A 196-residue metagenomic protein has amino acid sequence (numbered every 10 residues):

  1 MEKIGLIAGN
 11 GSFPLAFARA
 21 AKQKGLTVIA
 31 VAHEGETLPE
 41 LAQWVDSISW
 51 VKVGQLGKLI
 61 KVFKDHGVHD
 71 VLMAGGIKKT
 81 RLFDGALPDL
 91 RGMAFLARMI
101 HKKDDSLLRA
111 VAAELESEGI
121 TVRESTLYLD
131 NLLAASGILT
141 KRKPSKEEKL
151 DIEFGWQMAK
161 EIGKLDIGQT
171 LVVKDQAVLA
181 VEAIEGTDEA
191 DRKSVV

Functional and structural regions predicted by a protein language model:
M1-K3, K24-T27, V45, H66-H69 (+3 more regions): Short coil/turn connectors at secondary-structure junctions
E2-H33: N-terminal basic/disordered segments at the start of proteins
N10, G76-K79, A177: Short glycine-rich anion-binding loops that position phosphate/pyrophosphate groups of nucleotides and phosphorylated
H33-V53: N-terminal beta-loop-helix "entrance" segment that forms/cooperates in small-molecule cofactor or anionic ligand
L56-L127: N-terminal glycine-rich phosphate/adenylate-binding segment common to multiple enzyme folds
V111-E124, A134-D188: Internal active-site segments that recognize and position negatively charged phosphoryl groups and nucleotide moieties
V195-V196: Conserved small/polar residues in nucleotide/adenosyl-binding loops
